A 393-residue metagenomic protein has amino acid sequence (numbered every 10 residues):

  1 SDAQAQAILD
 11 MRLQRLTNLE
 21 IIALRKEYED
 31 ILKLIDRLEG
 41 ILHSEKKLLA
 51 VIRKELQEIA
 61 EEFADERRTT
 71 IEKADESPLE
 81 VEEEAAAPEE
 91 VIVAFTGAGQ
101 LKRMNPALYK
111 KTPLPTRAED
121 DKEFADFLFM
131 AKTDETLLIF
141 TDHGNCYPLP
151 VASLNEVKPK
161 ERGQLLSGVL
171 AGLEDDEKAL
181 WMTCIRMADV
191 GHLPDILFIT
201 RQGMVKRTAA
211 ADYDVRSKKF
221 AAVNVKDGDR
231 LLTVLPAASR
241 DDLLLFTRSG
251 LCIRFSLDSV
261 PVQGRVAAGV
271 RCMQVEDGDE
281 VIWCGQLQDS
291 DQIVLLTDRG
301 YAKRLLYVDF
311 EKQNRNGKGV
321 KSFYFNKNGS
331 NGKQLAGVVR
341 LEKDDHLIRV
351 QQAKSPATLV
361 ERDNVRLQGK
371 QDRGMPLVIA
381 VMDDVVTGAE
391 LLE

Functional and structural regions predicted by a protein language model:
D2-E393: C-terminal interaction appendages of subunits in large macromolecular complexes
